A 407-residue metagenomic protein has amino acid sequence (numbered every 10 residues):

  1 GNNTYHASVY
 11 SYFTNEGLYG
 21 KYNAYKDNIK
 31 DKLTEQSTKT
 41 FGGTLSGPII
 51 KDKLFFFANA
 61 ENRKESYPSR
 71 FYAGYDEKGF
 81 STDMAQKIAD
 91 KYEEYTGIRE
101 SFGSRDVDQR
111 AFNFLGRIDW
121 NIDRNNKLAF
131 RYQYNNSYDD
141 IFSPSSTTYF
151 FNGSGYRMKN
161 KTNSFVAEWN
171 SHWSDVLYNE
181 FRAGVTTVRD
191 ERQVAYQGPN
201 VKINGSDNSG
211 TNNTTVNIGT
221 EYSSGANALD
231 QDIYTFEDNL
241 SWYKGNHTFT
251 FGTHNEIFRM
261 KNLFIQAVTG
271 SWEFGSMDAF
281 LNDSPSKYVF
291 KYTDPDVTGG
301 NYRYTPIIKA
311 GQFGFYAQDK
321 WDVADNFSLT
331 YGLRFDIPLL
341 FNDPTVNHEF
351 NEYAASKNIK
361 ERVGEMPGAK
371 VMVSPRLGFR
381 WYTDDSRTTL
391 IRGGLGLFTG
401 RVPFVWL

Functional and structural regions predicted by a protein language model:
G1-K161, W173-D175, T187-E191, N200-T214: Acidic, glycine-rich flexible loop segments
T4-H6, K53-F55, K127, Y178 (+3 more regions): Outer-membrane beta-barrel architecture
V9-N15, A58-N62, F130-Y134, F181-T187 (+3 more regions): Transmembrane beta-barrel strands of outer-membrane/channel proteins
N15-Y19, K64-R70, N136-F142, T187-A195 (+5 more regions): Gram-negative outer-membrane beta-barrel proteins
G43-G47, G116-W120, A167-S171, D238-W242 (+3 more regions): Residues on the lipid-exposed face of transmembrane beta-strands in outer-membrane beta-barrel proteins
I50-D52, D123-N125, S174-V176, K244-G245 (+3 more regions): Outer-membrane beta-barrel channels and translocator barrels
V107-R110, N121-Q318, K357-K360: Replace "related TpsB outer-membrane translocases also match" with "some related outer-membrane beta-barrels such as
N170, R182-G184, Q231-I233, H254 (+1 more regions): Structural signature of Gram-negative outer-membrane beta-barrels, strongest in the C-terminal barrel of TonB-dependent
